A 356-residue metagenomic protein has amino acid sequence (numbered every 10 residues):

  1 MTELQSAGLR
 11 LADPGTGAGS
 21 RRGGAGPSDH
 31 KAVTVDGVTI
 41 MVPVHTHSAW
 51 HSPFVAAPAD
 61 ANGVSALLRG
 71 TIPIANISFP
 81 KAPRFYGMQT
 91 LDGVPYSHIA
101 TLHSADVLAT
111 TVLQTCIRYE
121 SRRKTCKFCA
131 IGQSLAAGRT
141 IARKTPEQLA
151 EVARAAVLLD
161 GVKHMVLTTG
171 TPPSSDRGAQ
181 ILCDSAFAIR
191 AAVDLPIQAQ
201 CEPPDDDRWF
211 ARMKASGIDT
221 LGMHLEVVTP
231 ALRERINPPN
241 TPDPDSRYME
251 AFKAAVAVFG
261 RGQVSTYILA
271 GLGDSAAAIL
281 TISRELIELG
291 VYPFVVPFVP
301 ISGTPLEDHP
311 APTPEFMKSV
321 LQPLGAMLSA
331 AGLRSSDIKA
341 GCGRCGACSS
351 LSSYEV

Functional and structural regions predicted by a protein language model:
M1-R69, V258, L280-V356: Auxiliary Fe-S-binding modules of radical SAM enzymes
S28-T34, P73-N76, D92, C129-Q133 (+5 more regions): Generic detector of short, locally flexible boundary/turn motifs and exposed helical patches
M41-K127, G132-I141, K339-C348, S352-V356: N-terminal [4Fe-4S]-dependent radical SAM core
L67, L108-V112, C129, L167 (+3 more regions): Generic structural hydrophobic/aromatic packing signal, biased to beta-strands
P83-Y86, L91-S97, T145, I181 (+3 more regions): Secondary-structure junction/capping motif
T140-E151: Glycine-rich anion/phosphate-binding loops
A150, R154-L159, H164, T168-H309 (+2 more regions): Conserved AdoMet/S-adenosylmethionine-binding subsite of the radical SAM
